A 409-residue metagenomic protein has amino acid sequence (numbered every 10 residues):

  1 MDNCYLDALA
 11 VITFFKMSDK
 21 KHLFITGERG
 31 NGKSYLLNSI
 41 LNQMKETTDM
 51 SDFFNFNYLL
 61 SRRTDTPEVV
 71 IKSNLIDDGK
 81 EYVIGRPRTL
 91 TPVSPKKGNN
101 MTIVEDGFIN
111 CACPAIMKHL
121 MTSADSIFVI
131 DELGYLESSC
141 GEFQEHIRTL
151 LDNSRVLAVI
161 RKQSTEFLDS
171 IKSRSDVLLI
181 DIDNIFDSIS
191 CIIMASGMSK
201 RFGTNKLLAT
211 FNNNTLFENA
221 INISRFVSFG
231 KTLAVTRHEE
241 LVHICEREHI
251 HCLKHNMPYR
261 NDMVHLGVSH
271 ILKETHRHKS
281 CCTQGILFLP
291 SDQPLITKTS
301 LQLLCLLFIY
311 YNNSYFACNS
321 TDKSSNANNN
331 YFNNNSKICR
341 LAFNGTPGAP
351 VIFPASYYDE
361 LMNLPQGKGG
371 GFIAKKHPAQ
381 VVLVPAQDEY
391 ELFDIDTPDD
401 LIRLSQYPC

Functional and structural regions predicted by a protein language model:
R29: The conserved Walker
K33: Conserved lysine of the Walker
L36: Hydrophobic positions on the alpha1 helix immediately C-terminal to the Walker A/P-loop
N42-G98: N-terminal phosphate/diphosphate-binding loop that engages ATP/GTP or pyrophosphate donors across diverse enzyme folds
L133-D187: Replace "adjacent to P-loop NTPase cores in ATP/GTP-dependent enzymes" with "adjacent to NTP-binding cores
S188-E239: N-terminal glycine-rich phosphate-binding loop and ensuing alpha1 helix
Y259-K323, A327-E360: Conserved beta-loop-beta/alpha segment of the NTase-like Rossmann-fold superfamily that binds/positions NTPs
D359, N363-C409: Conserved alpha/beta core of the MobA/IspD/sugar-nucleotide pyrophosphorylase nucleotidyltransferase superfamily
